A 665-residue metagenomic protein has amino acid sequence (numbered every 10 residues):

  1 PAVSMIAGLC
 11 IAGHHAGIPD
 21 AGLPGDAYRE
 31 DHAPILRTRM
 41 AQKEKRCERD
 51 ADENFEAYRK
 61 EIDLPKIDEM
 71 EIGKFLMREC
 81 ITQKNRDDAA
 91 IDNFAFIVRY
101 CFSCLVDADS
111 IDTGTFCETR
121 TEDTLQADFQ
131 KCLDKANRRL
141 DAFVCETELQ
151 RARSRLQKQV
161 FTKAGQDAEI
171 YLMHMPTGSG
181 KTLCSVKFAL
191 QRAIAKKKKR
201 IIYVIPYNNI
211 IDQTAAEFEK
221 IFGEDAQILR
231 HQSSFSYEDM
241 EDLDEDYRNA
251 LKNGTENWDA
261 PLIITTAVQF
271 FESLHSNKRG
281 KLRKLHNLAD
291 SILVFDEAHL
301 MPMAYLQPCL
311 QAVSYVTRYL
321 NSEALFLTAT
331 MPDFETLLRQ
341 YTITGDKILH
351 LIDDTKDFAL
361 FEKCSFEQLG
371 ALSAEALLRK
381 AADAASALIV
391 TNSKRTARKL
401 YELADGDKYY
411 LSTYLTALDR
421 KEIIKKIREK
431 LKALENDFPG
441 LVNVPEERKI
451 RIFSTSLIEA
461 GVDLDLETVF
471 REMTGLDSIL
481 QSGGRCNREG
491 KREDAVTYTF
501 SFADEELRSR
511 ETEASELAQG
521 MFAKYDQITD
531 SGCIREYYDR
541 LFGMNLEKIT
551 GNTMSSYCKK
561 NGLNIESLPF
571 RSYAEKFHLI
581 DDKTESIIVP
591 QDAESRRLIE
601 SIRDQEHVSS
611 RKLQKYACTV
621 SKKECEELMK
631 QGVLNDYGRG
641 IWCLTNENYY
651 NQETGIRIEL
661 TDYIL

Functional and structural regions predicted by a protein language model:
P1-K135: Accessory nucleic-acid engagement/destabilization modules that flank
D167-L190: Walker A/P-loop
L190, K197-F222, Q232-F235, D333: Conserved Walker A/P-loop ATP-binding site and its immediately adjacent core in helicase/helicase-like ATPase domains
E224-H275: Inter-Walker segment of RecA-like/P-loop motor cores
L229-E245, N392-R395, K408-R428, F453-E459: Conserved helicase motor
A267-F271, K281-Y319, A324: SF2 helicase catalytic motif II
T317, E375-A384, R395, K399-E402 (+5 more regions): C-terminal helicase lobe and adjacent C-terminal extensions/tails of nucleic-acid helicase motors
E323, L327-D383: Interdomain hinge/linker at the junction between the two RecA-like core domains of SF2 helicases
